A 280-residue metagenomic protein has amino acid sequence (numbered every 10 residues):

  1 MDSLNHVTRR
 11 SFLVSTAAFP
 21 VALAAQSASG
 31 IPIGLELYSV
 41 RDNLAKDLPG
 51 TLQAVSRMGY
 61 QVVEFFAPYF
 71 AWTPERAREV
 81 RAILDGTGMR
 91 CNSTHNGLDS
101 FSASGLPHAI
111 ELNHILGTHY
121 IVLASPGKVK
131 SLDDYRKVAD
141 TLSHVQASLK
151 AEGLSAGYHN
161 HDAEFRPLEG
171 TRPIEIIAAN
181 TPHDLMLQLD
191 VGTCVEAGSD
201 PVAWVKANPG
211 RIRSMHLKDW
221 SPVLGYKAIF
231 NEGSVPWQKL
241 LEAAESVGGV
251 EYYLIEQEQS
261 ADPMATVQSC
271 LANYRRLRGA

Functional and structural regions predicted by a protein language model:
D2-L4, F12-A17, A22, Q26-G34 (+3 more regions): Histidine-acidic metal/acid-base catalytic patches
T16, A22, Y69, G86-S93 (+3 more regions): Active-site acidic/histidine proton-transfer and metal-coordination neighborhood in alpha/beta enzyme cores
Y38, F66, G97, A124 (+2 more regions): Conserved residues at the C-terminal ends of beta-strands
T51-F66, L116-G117: Catalytic domains of carbohydrate-active enzymes, especially glycoside hydrolases
E64, S93, V122, G157 (+2 more regions): Conserved beta-strand positions in the central sheet of alpha/beta enzyme cores
E64-R81: Glycine-rich, proline-tolerant flexible connector loops at the mouths of alpha/beta enzymes
P74-E75, S93, L154, E169 (+2 more regions): Mature catalytic domains of secreted/periplasmic carbohydrate-active enzymes
